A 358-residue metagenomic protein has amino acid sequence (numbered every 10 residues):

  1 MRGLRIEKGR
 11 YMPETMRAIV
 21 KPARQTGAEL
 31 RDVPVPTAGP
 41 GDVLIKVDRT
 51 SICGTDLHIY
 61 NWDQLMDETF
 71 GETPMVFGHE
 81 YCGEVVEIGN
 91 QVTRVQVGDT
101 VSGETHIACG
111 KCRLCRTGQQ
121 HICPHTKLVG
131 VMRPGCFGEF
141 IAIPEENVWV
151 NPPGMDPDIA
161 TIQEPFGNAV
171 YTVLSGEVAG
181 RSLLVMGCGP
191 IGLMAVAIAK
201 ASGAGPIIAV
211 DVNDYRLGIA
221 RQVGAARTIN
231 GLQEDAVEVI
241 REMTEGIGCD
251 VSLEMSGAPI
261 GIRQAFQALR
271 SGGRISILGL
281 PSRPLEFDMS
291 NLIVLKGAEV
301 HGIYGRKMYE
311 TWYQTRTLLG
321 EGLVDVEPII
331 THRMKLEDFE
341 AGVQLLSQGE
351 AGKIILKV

Functional and structural regions predicted by a protein language model:
G3, E7-M16, K46, R263-Q267 (+1 more regions): C-terminal hydrophobic helical "lid"/dimerization subdomain of Rossmann-like NAD(P)H-dependent oxidoreductases
A18-T37, G54-E87, S102, C123-M132: N-terminal glycine-rich cofactor-binding segment
P36-T50, L65-R113, P152-G154: Glycine-rich beta-strand-centered segment in the early N-terminal region that forms part of a ligand/cofactor-binding
H79, C109-M186: NAD(P)H dinucleotide-binding glycine-rich loop of Rossmann-like/cofactor-binding domains, especially the beta1-alpha1
P153-E234, E238: Mid-domain Rossmann-like dinucleotide-binding core that forms the NAD(H)/NADP(H) cofactor-binding site
A236-G246: Conserved amphipathic alpha-helix within the SDR
P259-E321, V358: Glycine-rich phosphate-binding loop and adjacent beta-alpha segment of Rossmann(oid) nucleotide-cofactor-binding
